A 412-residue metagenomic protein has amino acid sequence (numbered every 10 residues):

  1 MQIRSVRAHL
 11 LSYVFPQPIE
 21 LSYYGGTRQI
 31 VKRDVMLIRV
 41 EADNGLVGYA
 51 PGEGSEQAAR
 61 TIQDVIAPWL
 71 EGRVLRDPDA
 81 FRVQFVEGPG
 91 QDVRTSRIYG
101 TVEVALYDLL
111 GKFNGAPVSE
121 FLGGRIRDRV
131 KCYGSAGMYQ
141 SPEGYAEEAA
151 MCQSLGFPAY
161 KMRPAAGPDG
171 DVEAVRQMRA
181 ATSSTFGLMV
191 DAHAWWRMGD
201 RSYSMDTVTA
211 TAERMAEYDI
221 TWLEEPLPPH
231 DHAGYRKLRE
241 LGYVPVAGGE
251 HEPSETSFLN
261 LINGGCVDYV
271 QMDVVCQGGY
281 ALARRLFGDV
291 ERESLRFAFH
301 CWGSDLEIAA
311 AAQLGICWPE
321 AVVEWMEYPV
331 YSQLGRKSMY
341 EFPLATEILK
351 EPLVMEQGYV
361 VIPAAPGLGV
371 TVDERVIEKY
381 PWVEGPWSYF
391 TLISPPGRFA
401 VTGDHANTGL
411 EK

Functional and structural regions predicted by a protein language model:
M1-F15, Q29-I30, D305, A309-K412: Flexible C-terminal active-site loop/helix
I3, G45, I66, V102 (+8 more regions): Conserved, mostly hydrophobic/aromatic
R7, E41-F113, S332-G335, V401-K412: Metal- or metallocofactor-binding catalytic centers and their adjacent structured scaffolds across diverse enzyme
P16-Y24: Short Pro/Gly-enriched beta-strand edge/turn motifs at strand-loop
Q57, Q140, A166-D171, Q277-G279 (+1 more regions): Acidic-and-aromatic substrate-binding clefts and catalytic sites of carbohydrate-active enzymes
P68, H230-A247, E252-P366: Shared catalytic-loop signature of beta/alpha-barrel
L110-Q140, V372: Catalytic pocket of metal/acid-base enzymes, prominently hydrolases
D128-K237, L241-G242: Metal-dependent enolase-superfamily TIM-barrel catalytic cores that perform enediolate-based chemistry
